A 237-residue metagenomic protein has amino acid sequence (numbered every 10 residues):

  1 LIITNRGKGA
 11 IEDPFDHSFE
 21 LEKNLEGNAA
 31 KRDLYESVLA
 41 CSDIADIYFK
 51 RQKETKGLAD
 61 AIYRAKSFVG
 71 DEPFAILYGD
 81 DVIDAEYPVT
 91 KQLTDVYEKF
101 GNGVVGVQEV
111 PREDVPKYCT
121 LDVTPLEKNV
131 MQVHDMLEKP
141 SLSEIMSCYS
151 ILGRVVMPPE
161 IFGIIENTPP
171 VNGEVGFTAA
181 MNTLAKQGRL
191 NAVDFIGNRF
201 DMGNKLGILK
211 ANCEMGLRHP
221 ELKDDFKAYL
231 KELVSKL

Functional and structural regions predicted by a protein language model:
L1-R6: Short beta-strand/loop segment that forms part of the nucleotide-sugar
K8-I11, V82-D84, R199: Short, active-site-adjacent cap segments at secondary-structure transitions
E12-F19: Glycine-rich loop at the start of a catalytic domain that most often binds anionic cofactors/ligands
L21-N24, R32-V123, P159, I165-E166: Conserved beta-loop-beta/alpha segment of the NTase-like Rossmann-fold superfamily that binds/positions NTPs
N24, N28-L34, N204, H219: Short, solvent-exposed helix-helix connector turns and helix-capping sites enriched in acidic/polar residues
A75, T94-E98, E127-A228: Catalytic-core segments of class I nucleotidyltransferases/pyrophosphorylases that form NMP-activated intermediates
F226-Y229, L233-L237: Intrinsic disorder at enzyme termini
